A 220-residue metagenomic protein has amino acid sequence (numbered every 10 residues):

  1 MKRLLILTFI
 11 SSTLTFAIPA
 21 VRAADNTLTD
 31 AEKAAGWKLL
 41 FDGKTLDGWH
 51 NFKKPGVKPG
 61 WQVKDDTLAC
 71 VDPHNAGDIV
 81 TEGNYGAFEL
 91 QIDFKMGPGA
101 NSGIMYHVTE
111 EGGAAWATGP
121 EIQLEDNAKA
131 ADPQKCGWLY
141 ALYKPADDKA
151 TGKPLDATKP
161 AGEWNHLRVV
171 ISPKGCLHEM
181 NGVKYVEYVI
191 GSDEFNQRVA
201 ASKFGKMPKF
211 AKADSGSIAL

Functional and structural regions predicted by a protein language model:
M1-L4: Positively charged n-region of N-terminal signal peptides that target proteins for export
I6-L7, S172: General helical structural elements
L7-A17: Bacterial N-terminal signal peptides
A20-L220: Carbohydrate-interacting regions of secretory-pathway proteins
